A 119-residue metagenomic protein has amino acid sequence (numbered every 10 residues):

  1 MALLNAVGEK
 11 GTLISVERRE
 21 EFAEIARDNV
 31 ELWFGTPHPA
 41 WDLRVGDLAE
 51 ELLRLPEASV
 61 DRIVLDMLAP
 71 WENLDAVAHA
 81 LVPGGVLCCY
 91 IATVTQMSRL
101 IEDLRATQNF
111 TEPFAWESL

Functional and structural regions predicted by a protein language model:
M1-E9, A78-H79: Conserved SAM-binding loop of SAM-dependent methyltransferases across substrates and taxa, primarily the Class I
A2, E17-R19, N29, W41 (+5 more regions): Residue-level signal for functionally critical sites in structured catalytic/ligand-binding pockets
L3, A26, V30, L52 (+2 more regions): Hydrophobic packing residues within well-ordered alpha-helices of enzyme cores
E9, W33-P37, T107-E112: Short helix-capping segments at alpha-helix termini
K10-I14, L87: Short beta-strand element of Class I
V16-P70: S-adenosyl-L-methionine
W71-L119: C-terminal substrate-binding/active-site "lid" region of AdoMet-derived donor-dependent transferases
